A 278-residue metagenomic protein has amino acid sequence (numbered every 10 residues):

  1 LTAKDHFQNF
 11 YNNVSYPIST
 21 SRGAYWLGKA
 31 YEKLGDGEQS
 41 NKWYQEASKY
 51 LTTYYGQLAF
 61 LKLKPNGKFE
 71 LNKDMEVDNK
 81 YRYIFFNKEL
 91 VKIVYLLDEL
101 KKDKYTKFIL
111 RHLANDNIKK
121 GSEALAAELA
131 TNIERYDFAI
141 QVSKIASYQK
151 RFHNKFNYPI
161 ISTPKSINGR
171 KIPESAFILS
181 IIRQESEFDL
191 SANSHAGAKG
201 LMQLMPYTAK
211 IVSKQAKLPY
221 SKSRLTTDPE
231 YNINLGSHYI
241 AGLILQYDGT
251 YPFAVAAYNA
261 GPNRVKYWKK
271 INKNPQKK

Functional and structural regions predicted by a protein language model:
L1-S15: Alpha-helical adaptor scaffolds
T2, Y16-R22, L27-A30, L34 (+5 more regions): Catalytic glycan-binding domains that act on GlcNAc-containing polysaccharides
S15, L51, Y81-R82, A114: Structural signature of alpha-solenoid helical repeat scaffolds
T52-Q57, L61-L71: Long, contiguous interaction/recruitment modules in multidomain scaffold/adaptor proteins
L63, K73-D78, I160: Short, flexible, glycine-rich and Lys/Arg-enriched loop motifs at helix boundaries that contact anionic partners
M75-K88: TPR-adjacent "capping" and linker segments in tetratricopeptide-repeat scaffold/adaptor proteins
K88-H112: Alpha-helical segment of the N-proximal tetratricopeptide repeat
